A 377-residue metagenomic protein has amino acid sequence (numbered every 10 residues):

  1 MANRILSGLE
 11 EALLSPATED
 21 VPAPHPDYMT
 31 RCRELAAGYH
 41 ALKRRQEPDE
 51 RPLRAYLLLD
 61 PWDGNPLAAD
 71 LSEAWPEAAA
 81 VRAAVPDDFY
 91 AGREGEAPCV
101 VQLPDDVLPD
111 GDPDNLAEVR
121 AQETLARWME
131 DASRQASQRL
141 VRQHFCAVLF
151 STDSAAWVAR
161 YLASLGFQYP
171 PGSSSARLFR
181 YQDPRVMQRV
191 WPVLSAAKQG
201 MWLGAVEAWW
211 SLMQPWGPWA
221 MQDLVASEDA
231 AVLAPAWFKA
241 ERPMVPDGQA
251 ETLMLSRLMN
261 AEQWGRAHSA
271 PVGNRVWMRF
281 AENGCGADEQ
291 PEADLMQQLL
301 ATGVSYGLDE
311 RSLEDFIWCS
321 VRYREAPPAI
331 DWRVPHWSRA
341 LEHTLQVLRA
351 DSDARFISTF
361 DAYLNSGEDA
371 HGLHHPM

Functional and structural regions predicted by a protein language model:
A2-G95, C99-Q135, R139-M377: A contiguous, surface-oriented mixed alpha/beta subdomain in the mid-to-C-terminal portion of proteins that forms
